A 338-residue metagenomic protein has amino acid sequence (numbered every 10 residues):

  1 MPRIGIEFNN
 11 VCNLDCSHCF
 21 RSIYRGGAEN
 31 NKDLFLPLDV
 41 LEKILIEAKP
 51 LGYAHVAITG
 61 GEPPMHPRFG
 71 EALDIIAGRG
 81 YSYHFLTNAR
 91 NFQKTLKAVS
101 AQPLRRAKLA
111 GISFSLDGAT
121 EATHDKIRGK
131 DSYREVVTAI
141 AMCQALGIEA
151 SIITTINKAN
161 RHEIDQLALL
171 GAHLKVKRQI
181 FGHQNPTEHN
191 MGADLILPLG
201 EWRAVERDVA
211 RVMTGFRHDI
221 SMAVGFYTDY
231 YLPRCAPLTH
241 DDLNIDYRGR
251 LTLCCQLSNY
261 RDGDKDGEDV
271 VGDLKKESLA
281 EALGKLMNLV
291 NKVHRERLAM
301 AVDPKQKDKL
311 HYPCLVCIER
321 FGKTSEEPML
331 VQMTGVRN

Functional and structural regions predicted by a protein language model:
M1, S22, S258-N338: Flexible mid-to-C-terminal extensions adjoining Fe-S/redox cofactors in radical SAM and related proteins
M1-G111, T324-L330, T334-N338: Conserved alpha-helical substructure of the radical SAM core
I6, N10-N13, D229, D308-H311: Processing junctions and N-termini across compartments
C12, C16-C19, C235, C254-C255 (+1 more regions): Short cysteine clusters
D15, C19, T95, A122-T123 (+2 more regions): Residues that scaffold the ATP/ADP-binding catalytic core of kinase and kinase-like folds
I23, G60, L116, H183 (+1 more regions): Residues that line or immediately flank small-molecule/substrate-binding pockets and catalytic motifs
L51, A107, L174, Y312-L315: Structured loop/turn residues at beta-strand edges in well-structured enzyme cores
R105-G111, S115-E277, E281: Radical SAM enzyme [4Fe-4S]-AdoMet core and its adjacent flexible, acidic and glycine-rich loops/tails across
